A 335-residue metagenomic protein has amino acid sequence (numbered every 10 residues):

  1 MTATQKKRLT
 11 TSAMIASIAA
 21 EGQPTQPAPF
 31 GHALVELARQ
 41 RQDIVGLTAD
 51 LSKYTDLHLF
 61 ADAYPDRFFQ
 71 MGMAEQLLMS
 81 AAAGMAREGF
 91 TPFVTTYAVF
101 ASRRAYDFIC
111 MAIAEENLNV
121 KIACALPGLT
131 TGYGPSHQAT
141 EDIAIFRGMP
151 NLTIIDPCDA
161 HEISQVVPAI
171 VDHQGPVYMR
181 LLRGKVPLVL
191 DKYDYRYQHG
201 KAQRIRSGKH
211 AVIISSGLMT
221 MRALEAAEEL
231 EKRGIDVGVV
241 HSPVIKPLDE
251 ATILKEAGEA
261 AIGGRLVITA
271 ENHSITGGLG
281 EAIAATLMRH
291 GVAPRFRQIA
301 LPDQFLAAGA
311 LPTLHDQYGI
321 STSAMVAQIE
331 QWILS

Functional and structural regions predicted by a protein language model:
M1-R180, K185-V186, R196: Thiamine diphosphate
T2-T4, Q40-D43, K53-D62, L129-T131 (+1 more regions): Thiamine diphosphate
